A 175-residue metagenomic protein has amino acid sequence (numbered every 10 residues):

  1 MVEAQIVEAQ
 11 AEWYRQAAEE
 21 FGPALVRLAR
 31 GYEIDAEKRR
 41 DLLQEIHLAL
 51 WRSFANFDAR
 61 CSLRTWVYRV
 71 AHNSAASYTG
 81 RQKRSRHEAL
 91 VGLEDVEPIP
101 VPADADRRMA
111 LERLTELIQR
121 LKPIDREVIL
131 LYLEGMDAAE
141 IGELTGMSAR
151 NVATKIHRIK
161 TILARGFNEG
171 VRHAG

Functional and structural regions predicted by a protein language model:
E3-R27, E37-R40: A short, charge-rich alpha-helical start-of-domain segment used by transcription regulators
Y14-Q16, R113-L121: Short amphipathic alpha-helical boundary/capping segments
G22, V26, H47, K122 (+2 more regions): C-terminal flanking helix
D41-L48, R52, C61-N73: Structural recognition of an alpha-helix C-terminal capping motif at a helix-to-coil junction
N56-D58, R69-L90, R107: Arg/Lys-rich amphipathic alpha helix in sigma70-family domain 2
H72, A76, A139-E169, G175: DNA-recognition helix of helix-turn-helix
S85-R107, D137: Internal acidic/polar
R120-E140: Short amphipathic alpha helix immediately N-terminal
